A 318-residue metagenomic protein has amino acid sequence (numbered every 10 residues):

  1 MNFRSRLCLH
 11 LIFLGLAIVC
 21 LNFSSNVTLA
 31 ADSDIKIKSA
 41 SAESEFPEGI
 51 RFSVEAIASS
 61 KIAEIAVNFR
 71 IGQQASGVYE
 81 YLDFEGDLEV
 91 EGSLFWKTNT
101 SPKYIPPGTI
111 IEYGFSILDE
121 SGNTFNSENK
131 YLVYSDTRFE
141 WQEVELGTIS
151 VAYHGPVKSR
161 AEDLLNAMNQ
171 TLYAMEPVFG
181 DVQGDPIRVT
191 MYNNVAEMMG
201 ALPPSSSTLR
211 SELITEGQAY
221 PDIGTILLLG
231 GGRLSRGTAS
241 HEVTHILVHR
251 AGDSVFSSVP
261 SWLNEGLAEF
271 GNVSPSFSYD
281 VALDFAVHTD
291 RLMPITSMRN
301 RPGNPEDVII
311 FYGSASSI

Functional and structural regions predicted by a protein language model:
M1-R6: N-terminal secretory signal peptides that target proteins for export/translocation
H10-N22: Bacterial N-terminal signal peptides
N26-W141, G147: Glycan-association/targeting regions that enable binding to alpha-glucans and other polysaccharides
E48, S261-W262: Generic helix N-cap/helix-start motif at coil->alpha-helix transitions
A63, I111, G147, D185 (+3 more regions): Residues that flank catalytic or metal-binding motifs in active/ligand-binding sites
E140-P260, F277, R301: Juxtacatalytic substrate-recognition/specificity segment
M175, W262, L267, G271-N272 (+1 more regions): Active-site-proximal alpha-helical
R236-V243, L247, N272-S297: A structural motif
